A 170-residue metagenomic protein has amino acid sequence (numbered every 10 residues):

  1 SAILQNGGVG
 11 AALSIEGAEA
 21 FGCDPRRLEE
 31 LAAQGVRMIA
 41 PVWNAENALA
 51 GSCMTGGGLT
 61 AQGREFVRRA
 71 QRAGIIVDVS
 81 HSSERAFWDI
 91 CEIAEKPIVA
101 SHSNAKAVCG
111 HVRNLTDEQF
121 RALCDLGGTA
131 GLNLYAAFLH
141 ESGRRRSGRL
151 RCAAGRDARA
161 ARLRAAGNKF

Functional and structural regions predicted by a protein language model:
S1-G143, L150-A166: Extended, charged catalytic domains and RNA/DNA-binding interfaces, predominantly in divalent-metal-using enzymes
F170: Flexible C-terminal active-site loop/helix
